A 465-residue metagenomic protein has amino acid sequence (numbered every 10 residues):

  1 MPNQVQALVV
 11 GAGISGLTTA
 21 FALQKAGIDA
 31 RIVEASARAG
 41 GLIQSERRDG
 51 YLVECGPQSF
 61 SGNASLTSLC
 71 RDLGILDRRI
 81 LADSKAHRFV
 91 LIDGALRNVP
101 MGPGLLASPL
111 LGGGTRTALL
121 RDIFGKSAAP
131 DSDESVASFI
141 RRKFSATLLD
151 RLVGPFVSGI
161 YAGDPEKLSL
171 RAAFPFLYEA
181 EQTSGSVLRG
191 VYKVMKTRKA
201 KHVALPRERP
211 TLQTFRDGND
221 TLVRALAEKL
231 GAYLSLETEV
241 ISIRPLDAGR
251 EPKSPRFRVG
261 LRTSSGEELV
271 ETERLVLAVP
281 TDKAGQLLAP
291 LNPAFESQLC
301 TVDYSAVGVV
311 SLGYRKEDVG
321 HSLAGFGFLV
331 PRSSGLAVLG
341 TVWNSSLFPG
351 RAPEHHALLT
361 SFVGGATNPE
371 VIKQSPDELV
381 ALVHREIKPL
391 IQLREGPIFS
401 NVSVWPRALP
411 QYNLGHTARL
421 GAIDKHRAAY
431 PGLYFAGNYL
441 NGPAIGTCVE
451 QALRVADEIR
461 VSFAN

Functional and structural regions predicted by a protein language model:
N3, A26, A232, L236-L359 (+3 more regions): Mid-domain catalytic core of redox enzymes that form a hydrophobic substrate pocket/lid adjacent to a catalytic redox
V5-I32, R460: N-terminal Rossmann-like FAD-binding beta1-loop-alpha1 element of flavoenzymes
S15, R38, D282: Conserved Rossmann-like nucleotide-cofactor binding loop
Q24-R48: Glycine-rich FAD pyrophosphate-binding loop
S45, T67-F89, T147-R151, E296 (+2 more regions): A short alpha-helix-loop-beta-strand transition element characteristic of N-terminal alpha/beta dinucleotide-binding
D49-A128: Dinucleotide-binding Rossmann-like beta1-alpha1 core, especially the glycine-rich loop that anchors the ADP
V99-G104, S322-G325, L339-N465: Conserved flavin/dinucleotide-binding core of flavoenzymes
F124-P245, G249-R256, E271: Active-site/ligand-binding neighborhood in enzyme catalytic cores
